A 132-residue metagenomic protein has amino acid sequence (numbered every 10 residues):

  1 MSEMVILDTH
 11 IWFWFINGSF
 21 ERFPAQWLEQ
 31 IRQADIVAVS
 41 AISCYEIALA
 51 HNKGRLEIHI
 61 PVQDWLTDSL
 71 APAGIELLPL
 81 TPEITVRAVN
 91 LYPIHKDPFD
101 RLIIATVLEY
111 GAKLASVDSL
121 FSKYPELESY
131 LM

Functional and structural regions predicted by a protein language model:
M1-V39, K53-D68, Y110, Y124: Short, well-structured N-terminal submotif of metal-dependent ribonuclease cores
S2-M4, I104-M132: Acidic, PIN/NYN-like endoribonuclease modules and their adjacent C-terminal/linker elements
D8-T9, I47, A88, V107: Generic structural signal for small/hydrophobic residues in well-ordered secondary structure, especially within
D8-T9, S43, V117: A secondary-structure boundary/capping signal
W12, C44, T85, F121-S122: A generic structural signal for short hydrophobic patches within well-formed alpha-helices
S40, L80, F99, V117: Replace "coordinates the UDP/GDP/TDP-sugar" with "coordinates nucleotide-activated sugar donors
L66-P93: Acidic catalytic patch
